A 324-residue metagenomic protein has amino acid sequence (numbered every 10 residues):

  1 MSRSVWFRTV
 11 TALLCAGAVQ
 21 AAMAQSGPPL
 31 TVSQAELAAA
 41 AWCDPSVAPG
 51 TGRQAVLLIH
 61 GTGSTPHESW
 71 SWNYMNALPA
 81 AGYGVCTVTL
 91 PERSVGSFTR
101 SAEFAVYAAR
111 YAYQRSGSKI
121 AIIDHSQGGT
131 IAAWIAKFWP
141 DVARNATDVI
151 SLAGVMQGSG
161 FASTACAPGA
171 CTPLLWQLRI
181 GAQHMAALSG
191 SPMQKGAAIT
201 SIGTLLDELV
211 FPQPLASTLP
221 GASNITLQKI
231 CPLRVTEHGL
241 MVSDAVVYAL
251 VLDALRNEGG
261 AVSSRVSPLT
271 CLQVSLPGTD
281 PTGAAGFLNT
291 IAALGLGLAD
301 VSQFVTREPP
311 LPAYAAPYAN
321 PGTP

Functional and structural regions predicted by a protein language model:
M1-V5: N-terminal secretory signal peptides that target proteins for export/translocation
R8-Q20: Bacterial N-terminal signal peptides
S26-Q34, A40-K119, T282-A285, N289 (+3 more regions): Active-site catalytic motif of lipid deacylating hydrolases and related acyltransferases
W42-D44, A165-T172, I230-P232, T270-L272: Sequence contexts marking disulfide-bonded cysteines in secreted/extracellular proteins
A48-G52, P79-A80, Q114-S116, D141-N145 (+2 more regions): Extracellular/periplasmic catalytic domains that process cell-envelope and extracellular macromolecules
V56, H60, T99-M193, L209: Serine-dependent carboxylesterase/thioesterase catalytic core of lipase-like alpha/beta-hydrolase/SGNH enzymes
V56, V85-T87, V149, I199-S201 (+1 more regions): Conserved beta-strand scaffold positions in the cores of enzyme catalytic domains, especially in NTP/NDP-utilizing
K195-P324: C-terminal catalytic-base region of ester-bond hydrolases, centering on the histidine of the charge-relay
